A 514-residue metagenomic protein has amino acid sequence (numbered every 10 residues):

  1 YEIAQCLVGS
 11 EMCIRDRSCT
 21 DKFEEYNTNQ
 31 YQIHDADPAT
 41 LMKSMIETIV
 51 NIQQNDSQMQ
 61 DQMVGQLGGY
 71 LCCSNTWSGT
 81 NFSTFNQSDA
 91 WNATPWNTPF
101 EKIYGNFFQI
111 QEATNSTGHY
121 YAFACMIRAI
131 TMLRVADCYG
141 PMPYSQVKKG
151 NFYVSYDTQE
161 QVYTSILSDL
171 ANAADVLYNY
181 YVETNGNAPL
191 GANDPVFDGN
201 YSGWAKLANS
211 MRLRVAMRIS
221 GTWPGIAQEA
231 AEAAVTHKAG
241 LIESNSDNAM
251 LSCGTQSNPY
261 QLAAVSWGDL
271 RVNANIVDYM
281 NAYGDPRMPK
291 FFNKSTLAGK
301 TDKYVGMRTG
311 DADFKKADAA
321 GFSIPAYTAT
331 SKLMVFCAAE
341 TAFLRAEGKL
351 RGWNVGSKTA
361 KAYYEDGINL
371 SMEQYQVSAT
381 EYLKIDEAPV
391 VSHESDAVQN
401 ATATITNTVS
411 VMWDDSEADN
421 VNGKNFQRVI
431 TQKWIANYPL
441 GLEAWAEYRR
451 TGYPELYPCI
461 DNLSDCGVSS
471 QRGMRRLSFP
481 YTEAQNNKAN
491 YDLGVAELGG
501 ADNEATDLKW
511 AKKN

Functional and structural regions predicted by a protein language model:
Y1-D16: Single conserved hydrophobic/aromatic residue that forms the stacking wall/gate of nucleotide- or nucleobase-binding
S18-C72, A113, P454, I460-N514: Membrane-proximal, proline-rich intrinsically disordered regions
D21-E24, F322-S323, A403-N407: Short acidic (Asp/Glu) and glycine-rich catalytic loops that position anionic groups and cofactors
A36-A39, C72-E381, S416-F426, Q432: Structured, solvent-exposed acidic/aromatic patches
S57-D61, F291-K294, G441-R450: Short coil/turn segments at secondary-structure boundaries
S371-K512: Conserved SxxK-family serine transpeptidase/carboxypeptidase catalytic domain of penicillin-binding proteins
